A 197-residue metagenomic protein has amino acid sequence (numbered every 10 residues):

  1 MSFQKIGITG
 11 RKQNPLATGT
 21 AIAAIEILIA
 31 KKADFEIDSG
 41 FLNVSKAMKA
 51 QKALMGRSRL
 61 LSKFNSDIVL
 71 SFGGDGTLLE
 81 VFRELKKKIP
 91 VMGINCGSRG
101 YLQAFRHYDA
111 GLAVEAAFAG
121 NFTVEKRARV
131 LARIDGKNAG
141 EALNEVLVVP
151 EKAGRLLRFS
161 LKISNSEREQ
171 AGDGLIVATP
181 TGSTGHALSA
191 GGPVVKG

Functional and structural regions predicted by a protein language model:
M1-I68, H107-E125, R133-G140: ATP/NTP phosphate-donor binding region
Q13, G74-T77, G97-R99, T181-T184: Short glycine-rich anion-binding loops that position phosphate/pyrophosphate groups of nucleotides and phosphorylated
A17-T18, G76-V81, T184-S189: Short glycine/serine/threonine-rich phosphate/pyrophosphate-binding segments that cradle anionic phosphate groups
I68-D75, F82-L85: N-terminal glycine-rich "phosphate-gripper" loop used for MgATP/nucleotide binding and carboxylate activation
V69, V146, L175-T179: Short hydrophobic core segments
E80-I94: Gly/Ser-rich helix-loop-strand patches that form or flank binding pockets for ribonucleotide-derived cofactors
G97-D173: Catalytic core of DAGKc-family lipid kinases
L156, E169-G197: Gly/Ser/Thr-rich active-site loops/lids in small-molecule metabolic enzymes that frequently grip phosphoryl groups
